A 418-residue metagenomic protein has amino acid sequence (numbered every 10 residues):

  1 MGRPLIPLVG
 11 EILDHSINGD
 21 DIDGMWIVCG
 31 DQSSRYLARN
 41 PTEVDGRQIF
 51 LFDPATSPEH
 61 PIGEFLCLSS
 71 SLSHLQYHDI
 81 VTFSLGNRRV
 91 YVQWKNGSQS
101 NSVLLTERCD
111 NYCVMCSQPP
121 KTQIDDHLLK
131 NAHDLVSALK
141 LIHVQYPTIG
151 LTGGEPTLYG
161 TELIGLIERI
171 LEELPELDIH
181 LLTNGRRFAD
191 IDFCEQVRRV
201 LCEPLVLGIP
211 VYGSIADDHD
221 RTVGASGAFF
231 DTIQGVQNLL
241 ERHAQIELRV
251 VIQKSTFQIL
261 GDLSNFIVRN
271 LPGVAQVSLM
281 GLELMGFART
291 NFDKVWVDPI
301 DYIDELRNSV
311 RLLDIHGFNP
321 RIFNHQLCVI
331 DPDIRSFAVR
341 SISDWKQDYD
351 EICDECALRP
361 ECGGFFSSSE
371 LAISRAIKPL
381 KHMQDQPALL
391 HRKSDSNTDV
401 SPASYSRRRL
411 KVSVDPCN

Functional and structural regions predicted by a protein language model:
M1-V44: Short Lys/Arg-enriched alpha/beta "domain-start" segment
G2-H15, P332-N418: Flexible mid-to-C-terminal extensions adjoining Fe-S/redox cofactors in radical SAM and related proteins
D53-S102, P120, I142, R335-R340: N-terminal [4Fe-4S]-dependent radical SAM core
Q93-N131: Canonical Radical SAM [4Fe-4S] cluster-binding loop centered on the CxxxCxxC motif and its immediate flanking residues
S117-N131, I142-Y159, L171-D190, L201-I233 (+2 more regions): Core AdoMet radical
I149, P204-G208, F230-F292, D301-H325: Conserved C-terminal portion of the radical SAM core fold that forms the substrate/S-adenosylmethionine-binding
T161-E168, A189-R199, Q258-F266: Distinct, well-ordered alpha-helical segments
E168-L171, Q258-A275, I330-Q347: Short, electropositive alpha-helical surface patch
